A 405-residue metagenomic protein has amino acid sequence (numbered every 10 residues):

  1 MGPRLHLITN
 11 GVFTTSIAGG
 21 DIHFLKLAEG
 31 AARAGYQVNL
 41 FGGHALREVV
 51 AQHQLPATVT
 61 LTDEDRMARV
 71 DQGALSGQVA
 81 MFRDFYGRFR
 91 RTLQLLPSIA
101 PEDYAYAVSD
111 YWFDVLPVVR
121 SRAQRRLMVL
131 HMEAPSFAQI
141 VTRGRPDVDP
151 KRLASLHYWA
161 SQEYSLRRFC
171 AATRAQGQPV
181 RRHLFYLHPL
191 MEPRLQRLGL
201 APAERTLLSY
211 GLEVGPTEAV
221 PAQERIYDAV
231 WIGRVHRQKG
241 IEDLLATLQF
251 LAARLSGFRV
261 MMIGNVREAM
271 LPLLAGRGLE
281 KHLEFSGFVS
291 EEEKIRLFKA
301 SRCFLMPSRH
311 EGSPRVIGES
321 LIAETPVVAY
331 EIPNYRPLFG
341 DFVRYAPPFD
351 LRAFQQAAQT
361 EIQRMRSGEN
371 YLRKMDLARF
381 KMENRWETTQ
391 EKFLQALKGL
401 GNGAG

Functional and structural regions predicted by a protein language model:
I22, K26, H236-F250: A conserved mid-protein helix/loop that constitutes part of the nucleotide-sugar donor-binding site
S136, V148-L184: Membrane-proximal helix-turn-helix segments that form the acceptor-binding/catalytic region of lipid-linked
I232, R259-P272, G287: Glycosyltransferase donor-sugar binding loop
L271-V289: Nucleotide-activated donor-binding/catalytic signature segment of Leloir-type glycosyltransferases, i.e., the conserved
F288-V289, R296-S301: Short alpha-helical donor nucleotide-sugar binding micro-motif in glycosyltransferases
P307-R309: Aromatic "clamp/platform" in nucleotide-sugar-dependent glycosyltransferases that forms part of the donor/acceptor
P326-A329: Short hydrophobic beta-strand element within catalytic cores of glycosyltransferases and related nucleotide-activated
V343-A353, E361-R366: Conserved acidic donor-binding segment of nucleotide-sugar-dependent glycosyltransferases
